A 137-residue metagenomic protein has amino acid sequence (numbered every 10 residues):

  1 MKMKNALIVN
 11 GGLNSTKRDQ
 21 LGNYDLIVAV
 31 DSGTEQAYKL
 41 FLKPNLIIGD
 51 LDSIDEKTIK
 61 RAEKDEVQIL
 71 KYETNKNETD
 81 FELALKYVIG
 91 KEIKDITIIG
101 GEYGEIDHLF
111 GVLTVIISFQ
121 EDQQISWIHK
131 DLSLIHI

Functional and structural regions predicted by a protein language model:
M1-A62: N-terminal beta-strand-loop-alpha-helix module at the start of alpha/beta ligand-binding or catalytic domains
V9, V28-D31, G49, L70-K71 (+2 more regions): General beta-strand structural signal in soluble alpha/beta enzymes
Y24-D25, P44, E66, I93 (+1 more regions): Short, well-ordered alpha-helix to beta-strand connector turns
G33-Y38, A84-L85, V112-I116: Histidine-anchored nucleotide/phosphate-binding helix
E63-Y72, I96: Glycine/charged-rich beta-loop-alpha catalytic/anionic-binding loops adjacent to active sites
I69-K91: Short phosphate-binding loop-to-helix
T97-S133: Anionic-ligand-binding alpha/beta catalytic cores of soluble enzymes and soluble regulatory domains that recognize
I135-I137: Conserved small/polar residues in nucleotide/adenosyl-binding loops
